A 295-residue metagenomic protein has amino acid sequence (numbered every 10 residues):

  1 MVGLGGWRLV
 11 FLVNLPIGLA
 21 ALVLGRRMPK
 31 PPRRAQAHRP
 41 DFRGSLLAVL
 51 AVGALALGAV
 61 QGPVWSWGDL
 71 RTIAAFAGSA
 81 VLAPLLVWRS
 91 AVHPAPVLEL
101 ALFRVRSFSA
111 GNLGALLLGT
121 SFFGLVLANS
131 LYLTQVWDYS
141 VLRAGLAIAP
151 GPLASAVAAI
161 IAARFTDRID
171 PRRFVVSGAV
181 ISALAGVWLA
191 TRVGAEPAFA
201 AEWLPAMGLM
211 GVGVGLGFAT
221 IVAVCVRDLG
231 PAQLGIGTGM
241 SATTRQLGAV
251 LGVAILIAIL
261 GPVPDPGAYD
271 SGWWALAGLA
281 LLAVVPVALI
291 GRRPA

Functional and structural regions predicted by a protein language model:
M1-G3, R27-K30, L50-P63, V126-S130 (+2 more regions): Membrane-embedded alpha-helical segments in integral membrane proteins
M1-G44, L70, P231, T243: Helix-loop-helix hairpins in multi-pass membrane proteins, especially solute transporters
L9, V13-N14, A21, L70-G78 (+2 more regions): 12-transmembrane solute porter fold
L24, P32-H38, L55, P63 (+2 more regions): Glycine-rich, flexible loop/turn motifs
R33, V49-I73, V87-A91: Phenylalanine-glycine-rich, low-complexity intrinsically disordered regions, typified by the FG/GLFG repeat domains
R39-A48, N112, L116-L118: Loop-to-transmembrane-helix transition segments
